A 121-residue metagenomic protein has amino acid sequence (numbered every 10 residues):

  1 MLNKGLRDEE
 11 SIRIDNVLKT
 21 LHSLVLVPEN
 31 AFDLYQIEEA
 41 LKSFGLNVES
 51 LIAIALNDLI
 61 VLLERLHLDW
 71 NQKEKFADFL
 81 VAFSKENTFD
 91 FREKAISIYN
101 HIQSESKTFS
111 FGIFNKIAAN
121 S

Functional and structural regions predicted by a protein language model:
M1-K73, S97, S121: N-terminal alpha-helical interaction modules that lie
N16, Q72-F79, S110-I117: The tetratricopeptide repeat
L66-N87: Mid-chain, well-packed structural core segment of small domains
A82-S121: Amphipathic alpha-helical binding modules
